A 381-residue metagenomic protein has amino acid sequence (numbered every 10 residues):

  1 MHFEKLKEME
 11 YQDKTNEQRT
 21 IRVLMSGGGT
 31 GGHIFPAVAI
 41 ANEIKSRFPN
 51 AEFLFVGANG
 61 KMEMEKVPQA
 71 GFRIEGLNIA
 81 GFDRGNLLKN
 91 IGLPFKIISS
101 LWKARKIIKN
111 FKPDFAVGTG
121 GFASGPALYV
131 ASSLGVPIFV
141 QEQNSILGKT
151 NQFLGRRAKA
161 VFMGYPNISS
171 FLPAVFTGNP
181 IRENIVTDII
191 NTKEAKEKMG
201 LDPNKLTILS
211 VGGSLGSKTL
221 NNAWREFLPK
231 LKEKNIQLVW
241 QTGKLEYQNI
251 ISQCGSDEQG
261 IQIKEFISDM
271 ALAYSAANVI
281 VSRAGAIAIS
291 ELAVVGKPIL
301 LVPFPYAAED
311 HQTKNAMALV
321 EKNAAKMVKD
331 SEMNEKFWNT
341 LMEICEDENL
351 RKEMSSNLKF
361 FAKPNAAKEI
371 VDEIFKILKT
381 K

Functional and structural regions predicted by a protein language model:
H2-F3, E10, P364-K381: C-terminal alpha-helical cap of glycosyltransferases
H2-G57: N-terminal subdomain of nucleotide-sugar transferases
I21-G28, R47-F95, G212, E246 (+1 more regions): Conserved nucleotide-sugar phosphate-binding/catalytic loop shared by glycosyltransferases and other
R22, E52, M62, R73 (+1 more regions): Active-site-proximal region of nucleotide-activated glycan assembly enzymes, centered on histidine/acidic-rich loops
K61-M62, K66, A70, I190-I280 (+3 more regions): Donor-nucleotide binding loops and adjacent catalytic segments primarily of GT-B fold Leloir glycosyltransferases
N86-F115: An amphipathic, basic-hydrophobic alpha-helix
P113-F115, S275-S290, K297-P298: Acidic donor-binding loop of glycosyltransferase active sites
L350-P364: A short, well-ordered alpha-helix in the C-terminal region of glycosyltransferases
